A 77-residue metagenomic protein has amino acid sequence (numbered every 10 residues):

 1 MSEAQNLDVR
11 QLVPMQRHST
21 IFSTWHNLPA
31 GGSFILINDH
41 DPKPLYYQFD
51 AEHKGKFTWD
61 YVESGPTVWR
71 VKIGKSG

Functional and structural regions predicted by a protein language model:
S2-G77: Positively charged, polar, low-complexity stretches
